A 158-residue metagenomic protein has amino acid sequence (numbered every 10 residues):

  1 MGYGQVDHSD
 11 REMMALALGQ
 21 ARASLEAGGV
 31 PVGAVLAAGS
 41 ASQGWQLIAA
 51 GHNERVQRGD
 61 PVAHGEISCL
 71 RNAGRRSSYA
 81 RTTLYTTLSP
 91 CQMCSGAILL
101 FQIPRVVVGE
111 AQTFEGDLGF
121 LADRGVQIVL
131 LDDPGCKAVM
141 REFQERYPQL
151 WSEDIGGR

Functional and structural regions predicted by a protein language model:
M1-S24, A80, P90, G96-R158: Zinc-dependent deaminase
A17, A21-S24, A34, G65 (+2 more regions): Small-residue (primarily alanine) positions within well-ordered alpha-helices, especially packing/interaction faces
E26-G29: Alpha-helix exit/C-cap motif
P31, T83-T87, V107: Conserved beta-strand segments that form the floor/walls of ligand-binding pockets within enzyme and binding domains
P31-Q46: Short beta-strand scaffold segments in enzyme catalytic cores
I48-G51: A structural microfeature
E54-Q57: A short acidic/small-residue loop/turn micro-motif
P61-S95, L100: Short HxH-centered metal-ligating active-site micro-motif
